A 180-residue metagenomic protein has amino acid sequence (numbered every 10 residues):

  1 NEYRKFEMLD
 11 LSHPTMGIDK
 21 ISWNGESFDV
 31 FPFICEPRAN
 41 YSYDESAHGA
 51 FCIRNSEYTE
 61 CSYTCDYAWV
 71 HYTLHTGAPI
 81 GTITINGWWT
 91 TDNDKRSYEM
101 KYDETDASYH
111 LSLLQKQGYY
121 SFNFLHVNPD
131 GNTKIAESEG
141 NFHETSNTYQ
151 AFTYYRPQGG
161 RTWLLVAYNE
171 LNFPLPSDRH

Functional and structural regions predicted by a protein language model:
N1-A39: Long, internal scaffold/assembly segments composed of regular secondary structure
N1-M8, C65-A68, A107-L111: Proteins with a high burden of low-complexity, intrinsically disordered sequence enriched in S/T/G/P/A and R, requiring
E2-R4, M8-S12, S138, F152-L164: Active-site-adjacent segment of 2-oxoglutarate/Fe(II) JmjC oxygenases
D10, D19, D29, D44 (+5 more regions): Acidic-enriched, low-complexity/disordered segments with a strong bias for Aspartate over Glutamate
V30-P79, T162-H180: Basic K/R-rich, polyanion-interacting modules in nucleoproteins and related proteins
W69-Q117, V127-P157: Aromatic-rich carbohydrate-binding modules that target alpha-glucans
